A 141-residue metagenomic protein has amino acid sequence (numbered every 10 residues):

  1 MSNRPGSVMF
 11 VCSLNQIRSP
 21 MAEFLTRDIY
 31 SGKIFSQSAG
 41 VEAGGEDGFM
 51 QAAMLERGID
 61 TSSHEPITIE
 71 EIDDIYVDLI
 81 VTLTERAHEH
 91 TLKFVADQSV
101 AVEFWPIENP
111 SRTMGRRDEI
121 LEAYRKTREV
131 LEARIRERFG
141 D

Functional and structural regions predicted by a protein language model:
M1-E70: Conserved active-site segments centered on acidic
L14-Q16, E85-H88: Short glycine-rich anion-binding loops that position phosphate/pyrophosphate groups of nucleotides and phosphorylated
G32-I34, D78, V100: A structural micro-motif
G40, T84, W105-E108: Residues at the C-termini of beta-strands that transition into short coil/loop
G44-D47, R86-T91: Short, charged/polar "capping" segments at the starts of alpha-helices and the immediately preceding loops
S62-D78, A87-E89: S-adenosyl-L-methionine/SAH cofactor-binding core of RNA-modifying enzymes
H90-D141: Phosphate-binding/catalytic loops
